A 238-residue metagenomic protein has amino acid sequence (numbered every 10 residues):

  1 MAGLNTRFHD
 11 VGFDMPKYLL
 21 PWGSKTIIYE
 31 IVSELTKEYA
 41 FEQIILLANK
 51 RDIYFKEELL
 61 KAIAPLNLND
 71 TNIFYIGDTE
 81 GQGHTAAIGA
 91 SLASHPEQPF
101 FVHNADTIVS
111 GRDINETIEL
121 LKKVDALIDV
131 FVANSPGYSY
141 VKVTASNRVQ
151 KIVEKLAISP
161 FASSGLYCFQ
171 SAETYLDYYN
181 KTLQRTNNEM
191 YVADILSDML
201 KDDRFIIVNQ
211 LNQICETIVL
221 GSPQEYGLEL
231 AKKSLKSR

Functional and structural regions predicted by a protein language model:
M1-A2, A48, N104, V130: Short beta-strand/turn micro-motifs composed of small residues that flank or help shape donor/cofactor-binding pockets
M1-F13: N-terminal nucleotide-binding beta1-loop-alpha1 segment
R7, P21, K25-P99: Conserved N-terminal catalytic core of the sugar/cofactor nucleotidyltransferase
L19, Y140-V143, V208: A structural signal for short hydrophobic beta-strand segments in well-ordered beta-sheet cores
I53, T107-S110: A short, conserved beta-strand element in the Rossmann-like catalytic core that flanks the donor/metal-binding loop
E97-I108: Short beta-strand-to-loop acidic/aromatic patch adjacent to the donor-nucleotide binding site
V109-T186: Conserved core of the sugar-phosphate nucleotidyltransferase
A162-R238: Conserved alpha/beta core of the MobA/IspD/sugar-nucleotide pyrophosphorylase nucleotidyltransferase superfamily
